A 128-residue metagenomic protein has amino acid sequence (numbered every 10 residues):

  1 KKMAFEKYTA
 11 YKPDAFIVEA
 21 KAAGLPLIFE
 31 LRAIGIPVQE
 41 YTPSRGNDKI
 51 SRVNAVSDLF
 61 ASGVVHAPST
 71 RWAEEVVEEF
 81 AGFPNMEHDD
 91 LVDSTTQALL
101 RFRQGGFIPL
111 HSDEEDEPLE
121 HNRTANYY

Functional and structural regions predicted by a protein language model:
K1-F83, Y127-Y128: Mg2+-dependent endonuclease catalytic cores in nucleic-acid-processing enzymes, primarily RNase H-like
K12, P68, H88, G106-F107: Residue-level signal for secondary-structure boundary elements
G82-E87, L100: C-terminal interaction surface of TIR/SEFIR-family domains
A98-Y128: Acidic two-metal-ion nuclease catalytic site recognized across multiple nuclease folds, prominently DnaQ/RNase D-T
